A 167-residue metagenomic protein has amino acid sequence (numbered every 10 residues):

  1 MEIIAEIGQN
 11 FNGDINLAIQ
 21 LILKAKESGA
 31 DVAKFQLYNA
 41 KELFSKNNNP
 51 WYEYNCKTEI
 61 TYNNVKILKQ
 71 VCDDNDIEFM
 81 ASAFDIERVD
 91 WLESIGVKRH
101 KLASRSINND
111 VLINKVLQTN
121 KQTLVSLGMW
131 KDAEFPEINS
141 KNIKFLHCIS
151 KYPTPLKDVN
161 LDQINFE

Functional and structural regions predicted by a protein language model:
M1-E167: Catalytic cores and adjacent flexible loops of soluble metabolic enzymes that perform enolate/carbanion chemistry on
